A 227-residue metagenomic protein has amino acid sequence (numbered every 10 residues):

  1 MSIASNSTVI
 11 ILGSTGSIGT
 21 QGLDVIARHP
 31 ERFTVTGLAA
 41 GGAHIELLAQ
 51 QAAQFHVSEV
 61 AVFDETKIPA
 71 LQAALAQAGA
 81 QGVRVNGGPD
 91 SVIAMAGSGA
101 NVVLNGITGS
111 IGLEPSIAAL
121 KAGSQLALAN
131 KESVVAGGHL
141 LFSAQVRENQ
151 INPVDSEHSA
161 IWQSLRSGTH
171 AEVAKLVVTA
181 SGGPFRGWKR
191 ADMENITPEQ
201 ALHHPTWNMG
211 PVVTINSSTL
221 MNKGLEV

Functional and structural regions predicted by a protein language model:
M1-S110: N-terminal glycine-/serine-/threonine-rich beta1-alpha1-beta2 phosphate-ribose binding loop of Rossmann-like
G13, A39, G106, A129 (+3 more regions): Short beta-strand segments
Q21-E31, L47-Q51, A136-N149, S164-S167: Active-site-proximal loop->helix
E59, Q125-L126: A short hydrophobic/small-residue beta-strand
K67-P69, V92, S133-G137, H158-A160 (+1 more regions): Short gly/pro/ser/thr-enriched loop/turn and capping motifs at secondary-structure boundaries
S110-A122, K131-N149: Rossmann-fold NAD(P)-binding glycine/threonine-rich loop
L141-H158, K175-L176: Rossmann-fold dehydrogenase core element
A160-N222: Conserved anion/nucleotide-ligand pocket segment
